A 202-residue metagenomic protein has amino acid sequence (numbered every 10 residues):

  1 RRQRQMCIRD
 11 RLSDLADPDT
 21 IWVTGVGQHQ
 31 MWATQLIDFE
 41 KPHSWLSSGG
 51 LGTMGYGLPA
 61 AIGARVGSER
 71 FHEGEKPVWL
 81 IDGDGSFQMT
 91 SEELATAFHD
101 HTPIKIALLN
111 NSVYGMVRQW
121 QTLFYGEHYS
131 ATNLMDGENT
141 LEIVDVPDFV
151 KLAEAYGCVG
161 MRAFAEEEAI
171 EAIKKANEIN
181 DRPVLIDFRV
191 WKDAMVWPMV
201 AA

Functional and structural regions predicted by a protein language model:
R1-Q5, R9-E73, P198: Active-site diphosphate/adenylate-binding microenvironment
Q30-M31, G52-M54, F87-Q88, S112-M116 (+1 more regions): Short gly/pro/ser/thr-enriched loop/turn and capping motifs at secondary-structure boundaries
Y56-L58, S86-E93: Short glycine/serine/threonine-rich phosphate/pyrophosphate-binding segments that cradle anionic phosphate groups
F71-M89, I104-L109: A short, small-residue-rich loop immediately preceding and capping a beta-strand
G74, T122-A172: Conserved thiamine diphosphate
S91-N111, W197-A201: A short alpha/beta connector and helix-capping loop motif
H101-H128: A short, conserved beta-to-alpha structural element at the edge of catalytic cores that scaffolds binding
K151, E166-A202: Glycine/aspartate-rich loop-and-adjacent alpha/beta segment that forms the canonical ThDP
